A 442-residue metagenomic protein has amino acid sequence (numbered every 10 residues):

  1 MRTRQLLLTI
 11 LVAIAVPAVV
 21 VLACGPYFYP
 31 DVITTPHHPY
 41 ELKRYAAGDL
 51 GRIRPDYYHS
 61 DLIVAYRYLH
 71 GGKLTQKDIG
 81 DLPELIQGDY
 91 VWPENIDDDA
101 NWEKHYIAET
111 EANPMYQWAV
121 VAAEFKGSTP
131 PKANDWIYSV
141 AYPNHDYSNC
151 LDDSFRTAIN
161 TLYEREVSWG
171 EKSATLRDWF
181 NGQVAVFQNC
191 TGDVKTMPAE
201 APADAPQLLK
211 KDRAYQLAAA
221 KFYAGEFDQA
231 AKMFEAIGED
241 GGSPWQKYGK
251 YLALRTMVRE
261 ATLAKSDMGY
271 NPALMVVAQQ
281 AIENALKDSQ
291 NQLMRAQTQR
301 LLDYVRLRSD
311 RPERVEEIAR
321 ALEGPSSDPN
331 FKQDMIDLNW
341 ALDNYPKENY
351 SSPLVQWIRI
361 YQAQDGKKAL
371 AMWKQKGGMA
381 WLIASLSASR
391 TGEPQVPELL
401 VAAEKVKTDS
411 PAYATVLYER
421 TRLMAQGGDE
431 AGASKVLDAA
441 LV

Functional and structural regions predicted by a protein language model:
M1-L8: Bacterial N-terminal signal peptides that target proteins for export
T9-A18: Bacterial N-terminal signal peptides
A23-E235, G242-V442: Extracytoplasmic/secretory-pathway proteins
